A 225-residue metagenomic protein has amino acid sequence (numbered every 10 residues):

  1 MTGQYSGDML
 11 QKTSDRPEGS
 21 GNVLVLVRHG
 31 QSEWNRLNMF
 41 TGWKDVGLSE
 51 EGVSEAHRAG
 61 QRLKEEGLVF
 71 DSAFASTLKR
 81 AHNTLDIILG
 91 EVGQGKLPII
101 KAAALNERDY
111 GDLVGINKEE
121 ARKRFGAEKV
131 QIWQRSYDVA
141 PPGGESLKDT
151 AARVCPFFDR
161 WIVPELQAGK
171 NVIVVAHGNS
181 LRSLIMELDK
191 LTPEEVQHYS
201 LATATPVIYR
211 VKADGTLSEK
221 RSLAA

Functional and structural regions predicted by a protein language model:
T2-K12, R16-K96, R124, E128 (+3 more regions): Active-site-proximal alpha-helix that buttresses catalytic centers in soluble enzyme cores
S14-P17, L24, H82, K96 (+1 more regions): Active-site-adjacent alpha-helix immediately C-terminal to a catalytic or transition-state-stabilizing loop
G30, A75-L78, A104, R135 (+2 more regions): Short, well-ordered beta-to-alpha junction loops that form the rim of enzyme active sites and present histidine/acidic
G30, K79, L105-E107, S136 (+3 more regions): Short, solvent-exposed coil/turn elements at secondary-structure transition points
E33, R80-H82, E107-R108, S180-R182: Short, active-site-adjacent cap segments at secondary-structure transitions
R36-L37, T84-L85, G111, S183-M186: Short glycine-/acidic-enriched loop or helix-start segments at secondary-structure transitions that form or flank
M39-G42, I87-G90, V114-I116, E187-L191 (+1 more regions): Short, glycine/charged-enriched secondary-structure capping and boundary segments
E91-C155, S200, S218, S222: Phosphate-handling substructures
